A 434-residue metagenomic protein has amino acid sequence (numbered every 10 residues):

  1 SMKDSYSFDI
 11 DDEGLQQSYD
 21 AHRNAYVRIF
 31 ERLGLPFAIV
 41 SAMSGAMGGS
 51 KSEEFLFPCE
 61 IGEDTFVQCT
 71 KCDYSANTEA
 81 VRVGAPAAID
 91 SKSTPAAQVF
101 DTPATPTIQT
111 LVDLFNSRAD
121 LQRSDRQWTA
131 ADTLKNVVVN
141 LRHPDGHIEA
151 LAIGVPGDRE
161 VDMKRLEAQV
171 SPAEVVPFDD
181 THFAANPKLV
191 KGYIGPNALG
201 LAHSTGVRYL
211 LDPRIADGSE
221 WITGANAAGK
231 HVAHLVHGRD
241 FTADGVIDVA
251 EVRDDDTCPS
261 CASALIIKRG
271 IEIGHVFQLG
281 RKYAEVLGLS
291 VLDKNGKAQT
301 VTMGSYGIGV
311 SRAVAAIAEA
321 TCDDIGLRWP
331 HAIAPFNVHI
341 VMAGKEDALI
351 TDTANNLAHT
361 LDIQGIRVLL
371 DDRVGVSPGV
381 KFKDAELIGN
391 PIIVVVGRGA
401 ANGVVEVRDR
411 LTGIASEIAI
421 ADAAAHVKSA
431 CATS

Functional and structural regions predicted by a protein language model:
S1-Y306, V310: Extended, low-hydrophobicity, polar/charged segments
Q16-Q17, I29-R32, A419-S434: Residue patterns forming the tRNA-binding/recognition surfaces of aminoacyl-tRNA synthetases and related DALR
M47, W128, G280-R281, W329-H331 (+2 more regions): Replace "in large, NTP-powered and nucleic-acid-processing enzymes" with "in large, NTP-powered factors and other
S117, L279, E319-D324, I363: Conserved helix-loop functional segments at active or binding sites
V155-G157, H275, V291-D293, S305 (+4 more regions): Active-site proximal loops enriched in glycine and acidic residues that flank catalytic Cys/His/Asp and coordinate
G304-I333: C-terminal, non-catalytic macromolecule-binding modules
G326-K381: Generic long, charged, amphipathic alpha-helical segments
A358-A423: C-terminal structured "cap/appendage" subdomains that terminate the fold
